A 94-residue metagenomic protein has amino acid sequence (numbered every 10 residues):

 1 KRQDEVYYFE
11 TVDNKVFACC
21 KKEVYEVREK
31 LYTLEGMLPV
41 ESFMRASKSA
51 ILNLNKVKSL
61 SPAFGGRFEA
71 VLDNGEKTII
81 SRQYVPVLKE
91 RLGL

Functional and structural regions predicted by a protein language model:
K1-D73, K77-I79: Conserved binding/recognition cores within well-folded domains
V85: Flexible glycine-rich active-site/ligand-binding loops centered on an Asp-His dyad
K89-L94: Short hydrophobic/aromatic patches at helix-to-coil boundaries
